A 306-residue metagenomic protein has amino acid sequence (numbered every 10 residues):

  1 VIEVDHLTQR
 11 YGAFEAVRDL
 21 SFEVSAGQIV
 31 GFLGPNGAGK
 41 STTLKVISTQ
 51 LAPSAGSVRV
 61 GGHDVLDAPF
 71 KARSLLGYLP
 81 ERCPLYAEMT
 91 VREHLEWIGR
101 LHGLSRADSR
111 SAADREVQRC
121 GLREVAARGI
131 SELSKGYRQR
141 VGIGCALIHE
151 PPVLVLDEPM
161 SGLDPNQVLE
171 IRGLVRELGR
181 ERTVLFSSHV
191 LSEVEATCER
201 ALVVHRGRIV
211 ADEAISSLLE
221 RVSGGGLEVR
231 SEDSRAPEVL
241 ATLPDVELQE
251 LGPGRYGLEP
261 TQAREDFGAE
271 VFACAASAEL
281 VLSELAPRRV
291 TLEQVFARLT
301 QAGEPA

Functional and structural regions predicted by a protein language model:
I2-V4, Q9-H205, V210-A211: ABC transporter nucleotide-binding domains
L7, Q249, S283-L285: Generic beta-strand hydrophobic packing signal
T8, R92, L191, S216 (+3 more regions): Alpha-helix N-cap/helix-start and coil->helix boundary motif
W97, R115, E238, A273 (+1 more regions): Surface-exposed charge patches
H102, R182, V222, P244 (+2 more regions): Conserved NTP-handling cores and scaffolds of large molecular machines
E170-T261: ABC transporter nucleotide-binding domain
A263-A306: C-terminal coupling/interaction segments
